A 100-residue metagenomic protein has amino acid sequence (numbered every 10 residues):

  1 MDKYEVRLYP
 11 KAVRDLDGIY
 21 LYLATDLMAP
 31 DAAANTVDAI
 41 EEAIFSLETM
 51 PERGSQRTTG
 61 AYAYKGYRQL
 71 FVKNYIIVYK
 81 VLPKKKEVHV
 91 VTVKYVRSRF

Functional and structural regions predicted by a protein language model:
M1, R57, Y95: Residue-level signal for pocket-adjacent positions within structured domains
M1-A39: Arg/Lys-rich, positively charged N-terminal/basic patches that mediate binding to nucleic acids
D2, K65, K86-H89: Residue-level signal for beta-strand positions within conserved beta-sheet cores that form or flank
D15, A39, A43-S46, Q69 (+1 more regions): Residue-level recognition of specific faces of alpha-helices
Y20, E41-I44, S98: Residue-level detector of secondary-structure transition/capping positions
A24-L27, E48, E52, S98: Secondary-structure transition/hinge residues
L27, V72-F100: Enriched for short, Lys/Arg-rich terminal
F45-L70: A short, surface-exposed loop/turn module that caps and links secondary-structure elements
